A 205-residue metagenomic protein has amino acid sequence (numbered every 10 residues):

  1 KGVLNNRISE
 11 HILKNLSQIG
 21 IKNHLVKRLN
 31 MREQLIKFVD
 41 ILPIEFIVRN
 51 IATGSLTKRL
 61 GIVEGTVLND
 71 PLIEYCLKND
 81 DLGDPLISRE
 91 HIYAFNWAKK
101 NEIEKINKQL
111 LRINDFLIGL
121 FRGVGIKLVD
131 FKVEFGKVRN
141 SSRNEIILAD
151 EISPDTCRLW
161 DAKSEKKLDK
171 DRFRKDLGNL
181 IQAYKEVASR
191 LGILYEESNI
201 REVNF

Functional and structural regions predicted by a protein language model:
K1-L77, L191, I200-N204: Active-site loop/lid in soluble adenylation, ligation, and acyl-transfer enzymes
V3-I8, N101-Q109, I113, N179 (+1 more regions): Short amphipathic alpha-helical segments
K27-M31, F121-V138: A short glycine-rich, hydrophobically flanked beta-strand micro-motif that places a catalytic Asp/Glu for divalent metal
V48, L128-D150: Conserved metal-phosphate-binding beta-hairpin within the catalytic cores of diverse ATP-dependent phosphoryl-transfer
T66, I152-F205: C-terminal helix-cap and adjacent tail motif
N69-K100: Residues forming anionic-ligand binding surfaces in small-molecule and nucleic-acid pockets of primarily soluble enzymes
W97-V129: A long amphipathic alpha-helix within ATP-dependent nucleotide-binding catalytic cores
